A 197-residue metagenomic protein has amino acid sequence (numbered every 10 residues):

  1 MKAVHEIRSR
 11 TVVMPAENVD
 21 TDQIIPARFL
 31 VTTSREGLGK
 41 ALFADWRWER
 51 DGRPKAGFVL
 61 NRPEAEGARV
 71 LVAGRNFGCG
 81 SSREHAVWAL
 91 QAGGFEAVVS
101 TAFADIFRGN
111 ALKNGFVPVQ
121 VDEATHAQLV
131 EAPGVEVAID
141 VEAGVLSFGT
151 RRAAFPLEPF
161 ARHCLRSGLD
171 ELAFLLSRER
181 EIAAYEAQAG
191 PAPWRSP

Functional and structural regions predicted by a protein language model:
M1-G74, G78-P197: Cytosolic catalytic domains that perform sulfur/thiol-centered chemistry
